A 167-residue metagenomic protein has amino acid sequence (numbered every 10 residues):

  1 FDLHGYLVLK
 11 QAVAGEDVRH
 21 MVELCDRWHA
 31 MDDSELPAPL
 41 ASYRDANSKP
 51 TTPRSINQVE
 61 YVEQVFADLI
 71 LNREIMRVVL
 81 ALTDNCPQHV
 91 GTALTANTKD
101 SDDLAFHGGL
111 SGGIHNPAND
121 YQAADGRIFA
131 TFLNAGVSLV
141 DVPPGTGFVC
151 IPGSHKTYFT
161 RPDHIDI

Functional and structural regions predicted by a protein language model:
D2-H4, K10-Y121: Non-heme Fe(II)-dependent double-stranded beta-helix
L7-V8, K156: Short beta-strand segments in beta-sandwich/barrel cores
V8-L9, V137: Short hydrophobic-aromatic micro-motifs
V78, S101-I167: Catalytic core of non-heme Fe(II) oxygenases with the double-stranded beta-helix
